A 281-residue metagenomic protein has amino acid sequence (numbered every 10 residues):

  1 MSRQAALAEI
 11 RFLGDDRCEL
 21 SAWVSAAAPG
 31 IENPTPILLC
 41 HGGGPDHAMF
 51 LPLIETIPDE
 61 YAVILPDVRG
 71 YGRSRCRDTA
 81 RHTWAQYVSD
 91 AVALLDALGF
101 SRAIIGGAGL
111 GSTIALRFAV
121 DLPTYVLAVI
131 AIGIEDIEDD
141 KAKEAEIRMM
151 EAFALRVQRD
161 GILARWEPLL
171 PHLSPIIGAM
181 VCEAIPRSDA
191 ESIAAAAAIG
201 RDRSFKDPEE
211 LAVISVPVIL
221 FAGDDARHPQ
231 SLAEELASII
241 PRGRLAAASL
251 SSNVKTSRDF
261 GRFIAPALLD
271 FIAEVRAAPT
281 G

Functional and structural regions predicted by a protein language model:
M1-L20: N-terminal cap/lid segment of alpha/beta-hydrolase-fold proteins
C18-R75: Conserved HGGG/HGGXW glycine-rich cap/lid loop of the alpha/beta-hydrolase fold
E55, I64-I104, R262: Active-site loop/oxyanion-hole signature of alpha/beta-hydrolase fold enzymes
T113-D121, Y125-V157: Flexible "cap/lid" loop of the alpha/beta hydrolase fold
K141-E144, V157-F205, E210: Conserved alpha/beta-hydrolase catalytic His-Asp/Glu region
I214, L220-A222: Short beta-strand/loop motif that positions the catalytic acidic residue of the alpha/beta-hydrolase fold
R227-L232: Conserved alpha/beta-hydrolase "acid-adjacent" motif
R242-G281: Catalytic active-site module of serine/aspartate enzymes centered on a nucleophile-bearing elbow/loop
